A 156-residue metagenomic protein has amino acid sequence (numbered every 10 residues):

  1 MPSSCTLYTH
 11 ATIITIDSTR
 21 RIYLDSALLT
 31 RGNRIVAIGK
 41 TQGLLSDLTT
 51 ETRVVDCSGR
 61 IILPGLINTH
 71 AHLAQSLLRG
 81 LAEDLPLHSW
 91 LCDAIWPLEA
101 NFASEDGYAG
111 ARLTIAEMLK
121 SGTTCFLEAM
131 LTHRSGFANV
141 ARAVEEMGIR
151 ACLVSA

Functional and structural regions predicted by a protein language model:
P2-S4, I16-L63: Histidine-rich, glycine-flanked metal-binding segment
C5-T6, R53, T124-C125, R150-C152: Structural motif
T6-T9, S46-S89, R112, A116-K120: Replace "His-x-His-based motif
H10-A11, N33: Solvent-exposed loop/turn tips at the surfaces of repeat/solenoid architectures
I14-I16, L113: A generic structural motif
I16, H72, L131: Flexible loop residues that form catalytic and substrate-binding hotspots at small-molecule/glycan-binding clefts
G65-T69, F126-E128, A151-S155: Hydrophobic faces of well-ordered beta-strands that scaffold small-molecule active sites in alpha/beta enzyme cores
R79-A129, H133-I149: Alpha-helical scaffold segments that flank or form the walls of functional sites
